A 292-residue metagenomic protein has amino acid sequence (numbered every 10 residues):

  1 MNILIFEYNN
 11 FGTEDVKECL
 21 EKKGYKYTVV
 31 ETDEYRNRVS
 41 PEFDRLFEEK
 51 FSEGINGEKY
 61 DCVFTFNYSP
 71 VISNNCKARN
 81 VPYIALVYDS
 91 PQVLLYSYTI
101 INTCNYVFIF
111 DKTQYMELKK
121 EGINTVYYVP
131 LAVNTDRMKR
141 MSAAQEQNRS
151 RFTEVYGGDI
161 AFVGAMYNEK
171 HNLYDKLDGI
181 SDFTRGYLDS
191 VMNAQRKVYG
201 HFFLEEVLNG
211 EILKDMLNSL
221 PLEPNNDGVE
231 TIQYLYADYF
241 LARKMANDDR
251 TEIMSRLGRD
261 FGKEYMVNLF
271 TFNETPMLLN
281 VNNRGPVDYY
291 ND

Functional and structural regions predicted by a protein language model:
M1-N80, Y234-F240, A246-D249, G262-K263: N-terminal pre-catalytic "stem/leader" segment of glycosyltransferase-like enzymes
N2-G12, N124-D292: Nucleotide-sugar donor-binding catalytic core of glycosyltransferases
I5-N10, T32, T65-S69, L86-D89 (+3 more regions): Structural motif
R38-P41, Q92-T99, E117-E121, D136-S142 (+1 more regions): Short, charged, surface-exposed secondary-structure boundary motifs
D61-C62, Y106, M277: Structural motif
C76-P91, Y106-I109, L131, A161: Active-site proximal beta-strand in glycosyltransferases
Y96-F108: A conserved, positively charged/aromatic
V107-N124, E252: A short, active-site helix/loop in glycosyltransferases that binds the activated sugar's phosphate group
